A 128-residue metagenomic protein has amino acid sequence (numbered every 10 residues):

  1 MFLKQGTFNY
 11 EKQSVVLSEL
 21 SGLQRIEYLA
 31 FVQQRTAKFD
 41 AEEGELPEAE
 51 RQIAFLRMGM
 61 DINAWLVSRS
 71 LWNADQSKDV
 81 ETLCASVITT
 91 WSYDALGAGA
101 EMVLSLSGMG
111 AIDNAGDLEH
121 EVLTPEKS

Functional and structural regions predicted by a protein language model:
F2-L3, Q13, S18-S128: Short, surface-exposed, charged amphipathic helix/loop patches that serve as local interaction elements
